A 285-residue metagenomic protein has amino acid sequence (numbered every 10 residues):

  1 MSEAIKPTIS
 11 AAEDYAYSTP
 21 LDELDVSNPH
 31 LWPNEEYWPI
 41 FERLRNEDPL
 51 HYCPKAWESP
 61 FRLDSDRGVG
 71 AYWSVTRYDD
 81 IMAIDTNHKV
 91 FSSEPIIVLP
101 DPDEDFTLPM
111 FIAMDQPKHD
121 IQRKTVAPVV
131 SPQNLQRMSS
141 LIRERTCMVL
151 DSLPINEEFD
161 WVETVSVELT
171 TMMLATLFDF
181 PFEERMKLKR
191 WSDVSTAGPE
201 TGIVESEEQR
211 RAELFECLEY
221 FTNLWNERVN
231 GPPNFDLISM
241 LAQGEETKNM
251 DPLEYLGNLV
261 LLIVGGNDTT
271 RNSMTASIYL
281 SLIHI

Functional and structural regions predicted by a protein language model:
M1-D105, M114-P117, I121: N-terminal membrane/targeting module of cytochrome P450s
A4-Y15, S93-P100, L108-A127, L135-I142 (+2 more regions): Cytochrome P450
P54, E58-P60, V69-S74, L135-L141 (+2 more regions): Cytochrome P450
P109, V126, L174, L188 (+3 more regions): Short alpha-helical scaffolding segments that buttress acidic/His motifs in well-ordered protein cores
K124-T125, T146-P154, F159-E183, D193-E200 (+2 more regions): Hydrophobic mid-domain F-helix/FG-region of cytochrome P450s
R190-K248: Cytochrome P450 catalytic core segment centered on helix I
L256-L259, T269-L282: Cytochrome P450 catalytic-core helices
